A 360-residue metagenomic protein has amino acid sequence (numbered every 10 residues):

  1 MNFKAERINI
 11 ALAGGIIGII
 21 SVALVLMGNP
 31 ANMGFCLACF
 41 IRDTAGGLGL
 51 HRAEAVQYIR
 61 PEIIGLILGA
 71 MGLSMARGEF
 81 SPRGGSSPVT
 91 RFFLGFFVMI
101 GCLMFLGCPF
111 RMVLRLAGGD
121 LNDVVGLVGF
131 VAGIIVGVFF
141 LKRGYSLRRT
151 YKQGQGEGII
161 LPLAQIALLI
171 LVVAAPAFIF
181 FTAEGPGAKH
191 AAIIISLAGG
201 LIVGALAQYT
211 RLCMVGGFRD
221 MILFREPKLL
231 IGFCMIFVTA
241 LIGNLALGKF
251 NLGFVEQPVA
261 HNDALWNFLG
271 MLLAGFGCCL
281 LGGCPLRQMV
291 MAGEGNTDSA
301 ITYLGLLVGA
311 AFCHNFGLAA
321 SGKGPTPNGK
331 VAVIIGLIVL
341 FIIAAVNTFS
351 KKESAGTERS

Functional and structural regions predicted by a protein language model:
M1-S360: Membrane-interfacial helix-loop segments of redox and metal-homeostasis proteins, especially TM-loop-TM junctions
